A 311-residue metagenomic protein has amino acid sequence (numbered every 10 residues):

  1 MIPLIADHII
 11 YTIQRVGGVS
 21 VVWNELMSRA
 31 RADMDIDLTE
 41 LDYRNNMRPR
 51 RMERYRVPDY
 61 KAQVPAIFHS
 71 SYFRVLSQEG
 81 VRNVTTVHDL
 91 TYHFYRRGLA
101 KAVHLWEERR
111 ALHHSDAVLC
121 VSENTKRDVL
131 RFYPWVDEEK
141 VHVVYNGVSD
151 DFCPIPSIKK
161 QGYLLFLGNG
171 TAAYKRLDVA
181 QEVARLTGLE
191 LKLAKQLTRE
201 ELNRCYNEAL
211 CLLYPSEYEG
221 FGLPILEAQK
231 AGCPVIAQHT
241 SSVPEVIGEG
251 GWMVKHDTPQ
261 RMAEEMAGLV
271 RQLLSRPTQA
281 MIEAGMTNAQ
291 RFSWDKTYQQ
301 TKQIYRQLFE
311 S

Functional and structural regions predicted by a protein language model:
M1-S311: Carbohydrate transferase catalytic cores enriched for Leloir-type hexosyltransferases
